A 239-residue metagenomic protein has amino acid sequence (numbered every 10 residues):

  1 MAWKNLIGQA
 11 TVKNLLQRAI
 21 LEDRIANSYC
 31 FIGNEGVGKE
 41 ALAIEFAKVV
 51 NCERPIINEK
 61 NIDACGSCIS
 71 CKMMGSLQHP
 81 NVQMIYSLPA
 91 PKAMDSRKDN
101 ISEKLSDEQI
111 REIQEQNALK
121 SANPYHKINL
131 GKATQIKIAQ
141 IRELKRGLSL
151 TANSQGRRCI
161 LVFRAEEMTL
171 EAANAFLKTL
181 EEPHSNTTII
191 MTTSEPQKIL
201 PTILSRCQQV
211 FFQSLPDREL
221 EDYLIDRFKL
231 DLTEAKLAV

Functional and structural regions predicted by a protein language model:
A2-E171: Clamp-loader machinery-focused feature within the broader ASCE/P-loop NTPase space
I7, A93, K120-V239: Non-catalytic interfacial helical region
